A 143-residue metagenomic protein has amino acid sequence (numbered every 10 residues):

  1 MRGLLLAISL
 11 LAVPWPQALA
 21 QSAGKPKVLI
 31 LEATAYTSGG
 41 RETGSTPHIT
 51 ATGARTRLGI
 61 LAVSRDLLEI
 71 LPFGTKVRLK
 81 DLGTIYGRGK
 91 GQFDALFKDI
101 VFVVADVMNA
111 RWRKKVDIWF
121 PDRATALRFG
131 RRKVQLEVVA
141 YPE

Functional and structural regions predicted by a protein language model:
M1-G3: N-terminal Sec-pathway targeting helices
L5-V13: Bacterial N-terminal signal peptides
L19-E143: Solvent-exposed, well-ordered loop and adjacent helix/strand elements within mature globular domains that form
